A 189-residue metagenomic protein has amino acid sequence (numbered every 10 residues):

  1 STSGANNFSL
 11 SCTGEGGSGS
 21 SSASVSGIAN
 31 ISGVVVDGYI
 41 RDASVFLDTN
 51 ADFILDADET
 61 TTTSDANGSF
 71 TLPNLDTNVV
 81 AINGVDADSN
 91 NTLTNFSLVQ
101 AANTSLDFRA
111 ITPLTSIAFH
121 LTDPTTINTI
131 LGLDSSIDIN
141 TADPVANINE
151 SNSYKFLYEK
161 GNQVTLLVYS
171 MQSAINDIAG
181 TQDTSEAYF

Functional and structural regions predicted by a protein language model:
S1-F8: Solvent-exposed segments in extracellular or luminal domains encompassing
S9-S11, N83: Extracellular recognition modules
S11-T13, V34: Residue-level recognition of well-ordered beta-strand positions that form the cores of beta-sheet-rich folds across
G14-S20: Short, exposed coil/turn segments at beta-strand boundaries within extracellular/luminal domains
S21-G27: C-terminal edge beta-strand
I28-F189: Feature for extracytoplasmic/surface-facing segments of secreted or surface-associated proteins, emphasizing
